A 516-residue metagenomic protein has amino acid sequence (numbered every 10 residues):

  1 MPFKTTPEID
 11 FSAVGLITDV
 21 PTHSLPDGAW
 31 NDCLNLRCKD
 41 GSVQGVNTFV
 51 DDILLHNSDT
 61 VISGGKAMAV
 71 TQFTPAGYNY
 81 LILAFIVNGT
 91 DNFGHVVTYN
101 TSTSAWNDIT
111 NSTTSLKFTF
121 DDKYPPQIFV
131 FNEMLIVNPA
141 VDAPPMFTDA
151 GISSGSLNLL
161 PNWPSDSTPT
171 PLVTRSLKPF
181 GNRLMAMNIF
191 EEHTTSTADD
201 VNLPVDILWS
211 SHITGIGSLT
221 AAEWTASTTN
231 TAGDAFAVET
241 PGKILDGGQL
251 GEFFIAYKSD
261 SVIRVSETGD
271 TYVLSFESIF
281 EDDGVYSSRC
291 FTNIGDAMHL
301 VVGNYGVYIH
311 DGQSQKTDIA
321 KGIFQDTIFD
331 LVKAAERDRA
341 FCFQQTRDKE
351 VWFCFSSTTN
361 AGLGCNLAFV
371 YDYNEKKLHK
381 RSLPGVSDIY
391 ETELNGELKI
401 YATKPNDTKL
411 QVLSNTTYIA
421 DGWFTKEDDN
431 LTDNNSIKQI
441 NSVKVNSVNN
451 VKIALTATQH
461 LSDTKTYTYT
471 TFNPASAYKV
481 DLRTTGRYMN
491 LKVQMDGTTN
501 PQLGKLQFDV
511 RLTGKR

Functional and structural regions predicted by a protein language model:
M1-N107, K117-E133, D282-M298, V302-R516: Beta-sheet repeat architectures centered on beta-propellers
S58-V61, K66, T110-T119, S156-R339: Beta-propeller and closely related beta-pinwheel folds
G65, V70, P144-M146, A150 (+6 more regions): Generic beta-strand hydrophobic packing signal
D91, T103, P139-D142, M146-S154 (+3 more regions): Acidic/polar residues in short coil/turn loops that connect beta-strands within repeat-based beta-sheet scaffolds
F93-S104, P144-A150, T195-T228, A368-Y373 (+1 more regions): Short beta-strand segments and strand-loop junctions that repeat across beta-rich extracellular domains
K123-P164, P169: Hydrophobic or amphipathic alpha-helical targeting/insertion segments
P144-P145, V262, V307, L410: Structural signal for beta-propeller blades
